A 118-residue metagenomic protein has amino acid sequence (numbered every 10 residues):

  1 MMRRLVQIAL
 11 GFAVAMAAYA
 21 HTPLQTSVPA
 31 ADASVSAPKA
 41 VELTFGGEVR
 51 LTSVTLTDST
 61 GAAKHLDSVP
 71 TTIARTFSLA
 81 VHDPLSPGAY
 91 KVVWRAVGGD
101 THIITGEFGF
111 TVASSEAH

Functional and structural regions predicted by a protein language model:
R3-G11: Sec-dependent signal peptide recognition, specifically the positively charged N-region followed immediately by
A15-A17: N-terminal signal peptide c-region/cleavage motif recognized by signal peptidases
T22-Q25, I103-H118: Extracytoplasmic/periplasmic copper-protein system
S34-E42: Short coil/turn motif common to extracellular beta-sandwich-like domains
V41-H65: Short, surface-exposed alpha-helix to beta-strand junction/turn motifs within ectodomains of secreted and cell-envelope
D83-G88: Surface-exposed, short loops/turns at beta-strand junctions within beta-sandwich domains
Y90-V92: A short tyrosine-centered beta-strand micro-motif
